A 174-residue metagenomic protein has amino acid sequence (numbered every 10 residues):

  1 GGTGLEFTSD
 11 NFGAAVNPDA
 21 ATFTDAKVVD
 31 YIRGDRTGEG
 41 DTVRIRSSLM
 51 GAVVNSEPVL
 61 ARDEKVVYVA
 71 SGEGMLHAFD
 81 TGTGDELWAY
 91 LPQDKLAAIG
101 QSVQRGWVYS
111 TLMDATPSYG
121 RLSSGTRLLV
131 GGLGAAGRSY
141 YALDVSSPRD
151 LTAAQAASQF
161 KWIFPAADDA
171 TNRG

Functional and structural regions predicted by a protein language model:
G1-G174: A fold-level detector for beta-propeller and closely related beta-sheet-rich head/sensor domains
